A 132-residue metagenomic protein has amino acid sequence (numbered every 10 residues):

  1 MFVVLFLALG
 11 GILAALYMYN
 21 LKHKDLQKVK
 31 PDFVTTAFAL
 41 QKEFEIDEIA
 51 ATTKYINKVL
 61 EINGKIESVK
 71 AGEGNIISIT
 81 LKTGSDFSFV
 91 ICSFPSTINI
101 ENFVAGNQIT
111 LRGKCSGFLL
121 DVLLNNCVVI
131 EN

Functional and structural regions predicted by a protein language model:
M1-N132: OB-fold and OB-like single-stranded nucleic-acid-recognition modules and their adjacent interaction interfaces
